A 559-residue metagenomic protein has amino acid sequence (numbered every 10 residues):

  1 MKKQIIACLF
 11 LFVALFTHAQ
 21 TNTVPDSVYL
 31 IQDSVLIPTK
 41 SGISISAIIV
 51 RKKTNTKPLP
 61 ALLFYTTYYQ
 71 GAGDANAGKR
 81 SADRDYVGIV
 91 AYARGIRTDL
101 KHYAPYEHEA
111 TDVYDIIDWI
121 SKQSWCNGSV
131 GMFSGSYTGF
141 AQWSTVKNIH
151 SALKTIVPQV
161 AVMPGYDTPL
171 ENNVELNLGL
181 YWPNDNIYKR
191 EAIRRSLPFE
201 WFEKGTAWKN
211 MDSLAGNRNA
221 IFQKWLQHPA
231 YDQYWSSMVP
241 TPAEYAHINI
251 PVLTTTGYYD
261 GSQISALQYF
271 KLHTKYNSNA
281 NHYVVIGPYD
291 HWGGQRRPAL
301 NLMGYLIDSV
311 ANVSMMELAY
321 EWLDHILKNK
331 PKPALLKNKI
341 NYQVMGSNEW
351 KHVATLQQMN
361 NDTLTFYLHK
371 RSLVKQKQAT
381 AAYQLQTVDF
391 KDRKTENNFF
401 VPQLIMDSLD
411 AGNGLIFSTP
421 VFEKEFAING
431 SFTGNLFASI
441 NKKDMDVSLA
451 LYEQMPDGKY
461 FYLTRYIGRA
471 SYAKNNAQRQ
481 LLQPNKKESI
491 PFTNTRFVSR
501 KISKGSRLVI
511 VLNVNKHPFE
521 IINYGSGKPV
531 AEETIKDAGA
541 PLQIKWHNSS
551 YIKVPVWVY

Functional and structural regions predicted by a protein language model:
M1-T21: Bacterial Sec-dependent N-terminal signal peptides
T21-N55, S418, F422-K424: N-terminal cap/lid segment of alpha/beta-hydrolase-fold proteins
I31, L36, M315, K328-Y559: Glycine/threonine-rich phosphate-binding loop and adjacent beta-strand/alpha-helix elements that clamp
K53-K122, R296-L306, A411, M455-D457 (+2 more regions): Cap/lid segment of the alpha/beta-hydrolase catalytic domain
R80, I264-Y283, S309: Active-site-adjacent alpha-helix of alpha/beta-hydrolase-fold enzymes
D83, V146-A246: Accessory cap/linker subdomain of secreted extracellular hydrolases
S124-Y137: Alpha/beta-hydrolase fold nucleophile elbow
I248, T254-T256: Short beta-strand/loop motif that positions the catalytic acidic residue of the alpha/beta-hydrolase fold
